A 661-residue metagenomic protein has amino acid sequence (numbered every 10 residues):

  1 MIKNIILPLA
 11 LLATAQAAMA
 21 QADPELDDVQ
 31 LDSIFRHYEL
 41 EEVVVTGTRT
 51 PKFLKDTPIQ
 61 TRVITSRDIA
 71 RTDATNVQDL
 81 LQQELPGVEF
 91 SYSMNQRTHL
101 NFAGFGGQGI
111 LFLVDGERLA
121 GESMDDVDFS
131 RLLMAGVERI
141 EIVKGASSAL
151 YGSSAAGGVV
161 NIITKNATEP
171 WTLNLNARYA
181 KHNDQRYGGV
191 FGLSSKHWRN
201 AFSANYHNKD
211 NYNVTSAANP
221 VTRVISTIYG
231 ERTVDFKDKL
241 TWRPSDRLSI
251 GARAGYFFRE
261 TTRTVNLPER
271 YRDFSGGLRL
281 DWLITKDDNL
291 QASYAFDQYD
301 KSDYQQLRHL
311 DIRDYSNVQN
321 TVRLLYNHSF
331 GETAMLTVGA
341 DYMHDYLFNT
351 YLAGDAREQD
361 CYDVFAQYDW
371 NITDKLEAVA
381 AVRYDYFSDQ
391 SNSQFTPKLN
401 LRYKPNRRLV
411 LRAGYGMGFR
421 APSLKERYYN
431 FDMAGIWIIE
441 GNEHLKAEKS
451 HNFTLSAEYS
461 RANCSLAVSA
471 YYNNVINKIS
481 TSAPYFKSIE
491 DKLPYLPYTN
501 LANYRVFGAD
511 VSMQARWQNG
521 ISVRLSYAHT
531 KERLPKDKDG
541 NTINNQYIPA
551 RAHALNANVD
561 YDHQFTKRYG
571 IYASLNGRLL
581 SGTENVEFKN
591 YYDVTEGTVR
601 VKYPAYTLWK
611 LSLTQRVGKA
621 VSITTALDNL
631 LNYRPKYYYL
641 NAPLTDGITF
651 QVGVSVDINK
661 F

Functional and structural regions predicted by a protein language model:
I6-P8, A20, G192, G230 (+3 more regions): Conserved C-terminal beta-signal and adjacent last beta-strands/turns of outer-membrane beta-barrel proteins
L26, E39-A70, H99: N-terminal periplasmic "start-of-domain" segments of outer-membrane beta-barrel proteins
E42, V77-E84, Q96-N101, L113 (+4 more regions): N-terminal periplasmic accessory domains that precede and gate Gram-negative outer-membrane beta-barrel machines
F90, E117-K144: Short acidic/polar hinge/loop motifs at secondary-structure boundaries that mediate gating or recognition
N161, T168-P170, R178, V190-Y271: Periplasmic-side early beta-strands and strand-to-turn transitions of outer-membrane beta-barrels
Y229, K237-K239, T321-R323, R357 (+6 more regions): Outer membrane beta-barrel strand-and-loop segments of large Gram-negative receptors, especially TonB-dependent
Q298-D300, A353-D355, S388-Q390, Q394 (+5 more regions): Surface-exposed extracellular loop regions of Gram-negative outer-membrane beta-barrel proteins, predominantly
T373-K375, Y472-N474, Y498-F588, L631: Gram-negative outer-membrane beta-barrel transporters
